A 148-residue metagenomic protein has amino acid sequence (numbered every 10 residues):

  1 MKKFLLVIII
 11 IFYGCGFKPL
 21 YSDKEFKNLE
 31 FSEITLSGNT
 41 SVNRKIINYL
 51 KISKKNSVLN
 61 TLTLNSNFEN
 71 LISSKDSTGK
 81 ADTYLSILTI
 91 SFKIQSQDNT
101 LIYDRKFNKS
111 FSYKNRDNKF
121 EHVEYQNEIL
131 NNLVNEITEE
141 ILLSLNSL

Functional and structural regions predicted by a protein language model:
M1-C15: Sec-dependent bacterial lipoprotein signal peptides
F12-S32, L50: Bacterial Sec signal peptide processing site at the extreme N-terminus
K18-S22, N108-K114: Mobile beta-alpha loop/short-helix "lid" or hinge segments that flank ligand
P19-L20, K24, N127-L148: Compositionally biased, intrinsically disordered linkers/stalks adjacent to structured regions
F31-N39: Short extracytoplasmic/periplasmic juxtamembrane "stem" segments immediately C-terminal to an N-terminal membrane anchor
N39-L59: N-terminal secretory signal peptides
I47-N48, N60-D104, F111-N127, N135 (+1 more regions): Surface-exposed short loop/turn segments
L50, K54, D98, E140-L148: Sec/Tat-exported extracytoplasmic proteins
